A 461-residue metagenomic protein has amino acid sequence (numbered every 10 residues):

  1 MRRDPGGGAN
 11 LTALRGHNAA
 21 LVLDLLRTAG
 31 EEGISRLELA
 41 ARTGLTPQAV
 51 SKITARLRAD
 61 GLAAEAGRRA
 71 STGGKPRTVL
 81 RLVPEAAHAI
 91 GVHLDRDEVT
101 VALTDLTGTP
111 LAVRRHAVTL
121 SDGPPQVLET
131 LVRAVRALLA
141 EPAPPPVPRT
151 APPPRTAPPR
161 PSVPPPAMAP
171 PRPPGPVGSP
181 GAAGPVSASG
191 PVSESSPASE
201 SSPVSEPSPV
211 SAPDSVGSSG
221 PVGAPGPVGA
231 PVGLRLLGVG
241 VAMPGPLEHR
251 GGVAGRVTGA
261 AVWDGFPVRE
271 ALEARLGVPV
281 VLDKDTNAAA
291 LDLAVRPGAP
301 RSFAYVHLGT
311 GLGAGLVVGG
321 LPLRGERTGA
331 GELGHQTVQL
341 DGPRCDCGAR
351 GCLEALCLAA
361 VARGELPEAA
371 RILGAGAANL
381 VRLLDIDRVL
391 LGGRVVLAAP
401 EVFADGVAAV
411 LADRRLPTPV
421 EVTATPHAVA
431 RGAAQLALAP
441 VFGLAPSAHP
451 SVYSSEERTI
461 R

Functional and structural regions predicted by a protein language model:
M1-A64, G74-P76, R81-T100, T104-P145 (+5 more regions): ATP-binding/phosphotransfer module of carbohydrate and carboxylate kinases, centering on a glycine-rich
A40-T43, V147, P153, P165: Low-complexity intrinsically disordered segments
E65-G67, L282-K284, A424: Short loop/edge segments at beta-strand edges and connector loops that shape dinucleotide/nucleotide cofactor-binding
R68-T72: Eukaryotic protein kinase
V92, P231-G348, C352-L353, C357 (+1 more regions): Phosphate-binding/catalytic loop of phosphoryl-transfer enzymes
P148-R149, G238-V241, V420-A424: Extended hydrophobic secondary-structure segments that form protein cores and membrane-embedded regions
P153-P154, P159-V232: Long, intrinsically disordered low-complexity tandem-repeat regions enriched in serine/threonine/proline and other
